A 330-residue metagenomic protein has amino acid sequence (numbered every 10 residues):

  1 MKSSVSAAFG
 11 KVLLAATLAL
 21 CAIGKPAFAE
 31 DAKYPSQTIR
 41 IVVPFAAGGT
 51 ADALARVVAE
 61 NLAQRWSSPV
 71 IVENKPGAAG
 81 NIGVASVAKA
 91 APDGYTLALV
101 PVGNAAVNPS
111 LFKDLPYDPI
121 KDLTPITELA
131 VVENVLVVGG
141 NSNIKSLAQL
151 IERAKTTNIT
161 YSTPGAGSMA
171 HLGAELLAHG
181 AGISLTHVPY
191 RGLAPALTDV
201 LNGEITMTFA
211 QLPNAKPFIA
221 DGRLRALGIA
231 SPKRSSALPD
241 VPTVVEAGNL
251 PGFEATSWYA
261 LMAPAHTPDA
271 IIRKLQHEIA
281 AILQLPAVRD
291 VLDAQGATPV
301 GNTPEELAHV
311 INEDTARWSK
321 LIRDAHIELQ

Functional and structural regions predicted by a protein language model:
M1-S36, Q330: Short, low-complexity disordered leader/linker segments with a strong preference for bacterial N-terminal type II
F28-K121, T157-T160, A166, G182-M207 (+4 more regions): N-terminal (or domain-start) structured segment
E30, S36-T38, H179-G180, A220-D221 (+1 more regions): An extracytoplasmic/periplasmic, membrane-proximal ligand-sensing/linker region
T50, L54, V58, G83 (+13 more regions): Stable alpha-helical elements in mature extracytoplasmic
K89-Y95, V102, S110-P195, V244-N249 (+1 more regions): Hinge/capping helix and adjacent helix->loop/strand transition within the periplasmic-binding protein
N104-D114, L176-G180, M207-V241: A ligand-binding cleft/hinge motif common to bilobed small-molecule-binding domains
